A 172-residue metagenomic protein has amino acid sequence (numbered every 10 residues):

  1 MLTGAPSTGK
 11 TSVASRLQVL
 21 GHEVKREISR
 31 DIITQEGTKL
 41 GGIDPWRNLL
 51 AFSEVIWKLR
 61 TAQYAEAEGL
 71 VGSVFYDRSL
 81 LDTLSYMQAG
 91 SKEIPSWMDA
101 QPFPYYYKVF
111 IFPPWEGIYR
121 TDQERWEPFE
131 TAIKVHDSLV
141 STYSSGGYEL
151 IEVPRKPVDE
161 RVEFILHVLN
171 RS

Functional and structural regions predicted by a protein language model:
L2: Hydrophobic anchor at the beta1->P-loop junction of P-loop NTPases
A5, L17: P-loop (Walker A) phosphate-binding loop of NTP-binding proteins
G9: Conserved glycine(s) of the Walker
V13-A14: Post-Walker A alpha-helix
Q18-L59: Conserved substrate/cofactor phosphate-moiety recognition/catalytic segment in nucleotide-dependent phosphotransferases
S53-P104, Y119: Glycine-rich phosphate-binding loop used to anchor ATP phosphates in small-molecule kinases, encompassing both
S91-P157: A glycine- and Lys/Arg-enriched "phosphate-lid" helix/loop adjacent to the NTP-binding pocket of small-molecule kinases
